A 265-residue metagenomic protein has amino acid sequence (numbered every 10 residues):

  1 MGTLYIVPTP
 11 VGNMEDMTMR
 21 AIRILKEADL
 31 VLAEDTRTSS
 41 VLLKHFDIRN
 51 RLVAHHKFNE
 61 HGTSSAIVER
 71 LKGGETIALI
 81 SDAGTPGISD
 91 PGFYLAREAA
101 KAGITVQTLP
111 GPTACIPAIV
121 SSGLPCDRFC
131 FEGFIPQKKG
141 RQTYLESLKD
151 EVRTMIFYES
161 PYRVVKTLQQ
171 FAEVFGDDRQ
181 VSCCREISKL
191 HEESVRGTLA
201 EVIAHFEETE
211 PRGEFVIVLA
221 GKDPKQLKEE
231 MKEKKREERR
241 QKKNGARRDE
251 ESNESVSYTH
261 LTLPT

Functional and structural regions predicted by a protein language model:
M1-K57: Glycine-rich, flexible N-terminal cofactor/catalytic loop recognition
H56-N59, I135: Conserved helicase motor
I67-V106: Glycine/small-residue-rich loop that forms an oxyanion/phosphate-binding "nest" at active or ligand-binding sites
Y94-E151: Class I SAM-dependent methyltransferase SAM-binding "motif I" and its flanking Rossmann-like core
K138-E146, T167-V174, L190-F206: Anionic-ligand binding region
E151-V181: Conserved anion/nucleotide-ligand pocket segment
R196-V202, E207-E254: A C-terminal functional module that forms or caps the active site or interfaces directly with catalytic machinery
T259-T265: Conserved small/polar residues in nucleotide/adenosyl-binding loops
